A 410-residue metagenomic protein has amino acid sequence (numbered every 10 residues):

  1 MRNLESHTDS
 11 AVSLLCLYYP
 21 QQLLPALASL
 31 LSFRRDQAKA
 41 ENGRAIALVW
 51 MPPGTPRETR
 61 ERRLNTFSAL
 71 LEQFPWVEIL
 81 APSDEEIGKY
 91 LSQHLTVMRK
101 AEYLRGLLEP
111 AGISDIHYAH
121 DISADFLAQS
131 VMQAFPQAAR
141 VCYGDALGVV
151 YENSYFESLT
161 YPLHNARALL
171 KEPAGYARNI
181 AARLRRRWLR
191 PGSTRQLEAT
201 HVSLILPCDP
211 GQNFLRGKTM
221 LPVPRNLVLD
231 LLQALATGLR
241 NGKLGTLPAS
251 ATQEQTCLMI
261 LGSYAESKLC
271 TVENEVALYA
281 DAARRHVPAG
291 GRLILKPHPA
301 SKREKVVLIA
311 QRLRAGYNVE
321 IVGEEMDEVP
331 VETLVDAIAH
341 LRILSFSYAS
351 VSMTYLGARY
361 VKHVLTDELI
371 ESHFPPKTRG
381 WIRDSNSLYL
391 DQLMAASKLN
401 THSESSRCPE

Functional and structural regions predicted by a protein language model:
E5-L14, N42-G43, A111-S114, L247-M259 (+2 more regions): A short, charged/proline- and glycine-enriched loop that marks the coil->beta-strand transition at the N-terminal
L14-R190, L341, S350-S352: Active-site and donor-binding regions of nucleotide-sugar-utilizing enzymes
Y19-Q22, A26, V331-K377: A donor-sugar binding/catalytic signature common to diverse glycosyltransferases and related nucleotide-sugar
R57-R62, V149-Y155, P330-V335, Y355 (+1 more regions): Short, charged, surface-exposed secondary-structure boundary motifs
E152, E157-Y264: A nucleotide-sugar donor-handling region in carbohydrate enzymes
A236-T246, Q253, C257-E304: Conserved catalytic-core segment of nucleotide-activated headgroup transferases in glycan assembly
V287-D327: Catalytic donor nucleotide-activated moiety binding site of glycosyltransferases and closely related
P376-E410: Leloir-type glycosyltransferase catalytic cores
